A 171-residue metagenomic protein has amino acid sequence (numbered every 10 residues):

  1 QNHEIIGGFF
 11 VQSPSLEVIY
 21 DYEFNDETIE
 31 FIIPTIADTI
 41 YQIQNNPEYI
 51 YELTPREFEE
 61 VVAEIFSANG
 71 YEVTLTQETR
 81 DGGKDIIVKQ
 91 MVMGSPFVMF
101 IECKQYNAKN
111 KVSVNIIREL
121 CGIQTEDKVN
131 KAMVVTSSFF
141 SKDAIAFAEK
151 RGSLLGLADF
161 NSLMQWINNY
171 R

Functional and structural regions predicted by a protein language model:
Q1-R171: Mixed-charge (Asp/Glu-Lys/Arg
